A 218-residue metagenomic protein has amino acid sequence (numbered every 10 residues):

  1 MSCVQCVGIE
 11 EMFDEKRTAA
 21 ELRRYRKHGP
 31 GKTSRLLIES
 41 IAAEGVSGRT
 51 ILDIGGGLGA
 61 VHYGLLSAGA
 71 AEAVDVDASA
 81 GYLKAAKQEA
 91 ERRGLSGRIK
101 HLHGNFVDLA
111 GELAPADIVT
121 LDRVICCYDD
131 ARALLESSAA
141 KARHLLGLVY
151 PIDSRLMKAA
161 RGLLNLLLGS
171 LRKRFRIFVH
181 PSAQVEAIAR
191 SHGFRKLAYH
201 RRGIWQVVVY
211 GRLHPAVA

Functional and structural regions predicted by a protein language model:
M1-G45: Conserved class I S-adenosyl-L-methionine
G55-L58: Class I SAM-dependent methyltransferase "Motif I" SAM/SAH-binding loop
A60, G64-G97, H103: Class I SAM-dependent methyltransferase SAM/SAH-binding core
D108-L113: Short conserved loop adjoining the S-adenosyl-L-methionine
I118-D130: A short SAM/SAH-binding and catalytic strip from SAM-dependent methyltransferases
Y128-S138: A short, conserved alpha-helix within the catalytic core of class I
R143-I152: Conserved beta-strand signature within the Rossmann-like core of class I S-adenosyl-L-methionine
F175-G193: Short alpha-helix
